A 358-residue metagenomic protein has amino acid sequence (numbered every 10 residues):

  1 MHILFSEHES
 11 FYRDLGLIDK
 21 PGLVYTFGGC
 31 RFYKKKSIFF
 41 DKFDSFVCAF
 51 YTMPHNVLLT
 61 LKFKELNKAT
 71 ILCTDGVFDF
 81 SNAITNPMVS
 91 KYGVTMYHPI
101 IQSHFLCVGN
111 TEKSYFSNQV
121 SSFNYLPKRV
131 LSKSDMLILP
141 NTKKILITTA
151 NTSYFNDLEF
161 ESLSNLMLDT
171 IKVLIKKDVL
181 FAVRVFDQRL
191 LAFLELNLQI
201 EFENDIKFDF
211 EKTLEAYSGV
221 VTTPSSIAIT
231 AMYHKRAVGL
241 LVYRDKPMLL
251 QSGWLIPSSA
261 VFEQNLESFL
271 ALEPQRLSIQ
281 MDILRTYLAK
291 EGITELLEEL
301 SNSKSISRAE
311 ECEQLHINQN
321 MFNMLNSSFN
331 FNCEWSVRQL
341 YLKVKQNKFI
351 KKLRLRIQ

Functional and structural regions predicted by a protein language model:
M1-L66, K176, L180, L300-I306 (+1 more regions): N-terminal pre-catalytic "stem/leader" segment of glycosyltransferase-like enzymes
F63-S81, L240: Active-site proximal beta-strand in glycosyltransferases
F78-Y97: Nucleotide-sugar donor phosphate/pyrophosphate-binding loop at the beta->alpha transition of glycosyltransferases
Y92-Y154: A nucleotide-sugar donor-handling region in carbohydrate enzymes
K128-A192: Conserved catalytic-core segment of nucleotide-activated headgroup transferases in glycan assembly
F186-H234, V238: Donor nucleotide-activated moiety binding/catalytic core segment of transferases that use nucleotide-activated donors
S226-L288: Catalytic binding pocket for nucleotide-activated donors in carbohydrate/polymer assembly enzymes
P274-N320: A charged, aromatic-enriched C-terminal amphipathic alpha-helix characteristic of glycosyltransferases across folds
